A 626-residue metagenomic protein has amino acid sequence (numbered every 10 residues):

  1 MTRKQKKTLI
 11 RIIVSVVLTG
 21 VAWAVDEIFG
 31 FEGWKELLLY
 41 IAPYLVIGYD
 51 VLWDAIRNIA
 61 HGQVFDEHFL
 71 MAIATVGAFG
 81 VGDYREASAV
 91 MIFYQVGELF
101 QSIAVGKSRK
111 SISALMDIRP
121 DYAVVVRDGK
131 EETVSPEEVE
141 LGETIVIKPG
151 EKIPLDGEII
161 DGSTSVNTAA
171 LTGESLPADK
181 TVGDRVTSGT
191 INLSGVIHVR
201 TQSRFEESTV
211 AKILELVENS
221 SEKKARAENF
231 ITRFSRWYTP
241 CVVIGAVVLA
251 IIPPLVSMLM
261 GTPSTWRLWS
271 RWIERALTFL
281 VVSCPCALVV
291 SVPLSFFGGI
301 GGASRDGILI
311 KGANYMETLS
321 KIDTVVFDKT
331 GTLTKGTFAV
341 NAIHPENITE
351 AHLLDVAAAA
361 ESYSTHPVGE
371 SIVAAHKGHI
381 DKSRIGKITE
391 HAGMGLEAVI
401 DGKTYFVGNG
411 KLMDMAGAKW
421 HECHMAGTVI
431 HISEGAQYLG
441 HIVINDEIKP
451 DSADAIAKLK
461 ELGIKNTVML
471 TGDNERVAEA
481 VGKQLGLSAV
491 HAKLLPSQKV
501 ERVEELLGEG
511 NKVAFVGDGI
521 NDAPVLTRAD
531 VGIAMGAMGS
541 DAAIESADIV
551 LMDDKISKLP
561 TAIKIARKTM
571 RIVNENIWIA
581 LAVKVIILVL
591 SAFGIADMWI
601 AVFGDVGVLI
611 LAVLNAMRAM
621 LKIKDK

Functional and structural regions predicted by a protein language model:
M1-V16, L38, Y49-A78, L214-V248 (+5 more regions): Soluble-to-membrane junctions at the N-terminal ends of transmembrane alpha-helices in multi-pass ion-transporting
T2-Y122, K224, R233, P240-C241 (+3 more regions): Transmembrane helix-loop-helix hairpins at the membrane interface
I56-F65, F100-S113, L294-A313, A619-K626: Juxtamembrane helix-loop transition segments at the membrane interface in multi-pass membrane proteins
H68-A72, L171, E274, V282-A360 (+3 more regions): Conserved catalytic phosphorylation-site environment of P-type ATPases
M91-P149, K180, G307-I310, V477 (+3 more regions): Juxtamembrane coupling segments of multi-pass membrane pumps/enzymes
A114-E207, A211, A313-A357, V399-I400 (+1 more regions): Conserved cytosolic catalytic loops of P-type ATPases
K148, V340, H344-N466, E475 (+1 more regions): P-type ATPase nucleotide-binding
G402, T428, E434-E575, V583: Conserved ATP-binding TGD loop and adjacent catalytic N/P-domain core of P-type ATPases
